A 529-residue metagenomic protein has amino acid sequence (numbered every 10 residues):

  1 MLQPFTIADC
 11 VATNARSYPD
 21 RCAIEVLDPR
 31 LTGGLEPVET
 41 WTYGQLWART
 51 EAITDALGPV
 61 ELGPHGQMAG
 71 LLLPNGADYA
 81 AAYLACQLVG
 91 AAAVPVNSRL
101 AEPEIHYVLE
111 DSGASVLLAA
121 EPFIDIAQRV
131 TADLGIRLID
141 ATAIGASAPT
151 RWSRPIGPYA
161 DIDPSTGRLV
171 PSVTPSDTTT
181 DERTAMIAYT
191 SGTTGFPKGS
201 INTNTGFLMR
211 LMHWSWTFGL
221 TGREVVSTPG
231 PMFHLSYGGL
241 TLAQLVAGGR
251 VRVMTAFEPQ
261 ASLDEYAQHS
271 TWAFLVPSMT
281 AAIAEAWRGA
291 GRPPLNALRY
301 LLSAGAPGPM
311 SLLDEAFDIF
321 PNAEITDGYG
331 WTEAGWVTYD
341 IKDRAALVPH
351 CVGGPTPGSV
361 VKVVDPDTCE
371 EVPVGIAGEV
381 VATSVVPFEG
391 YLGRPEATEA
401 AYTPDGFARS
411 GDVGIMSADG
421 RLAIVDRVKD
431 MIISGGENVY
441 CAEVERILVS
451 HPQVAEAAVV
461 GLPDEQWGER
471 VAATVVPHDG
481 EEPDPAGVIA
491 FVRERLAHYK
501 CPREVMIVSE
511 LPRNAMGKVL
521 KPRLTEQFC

Functional and structural regions predicted by a protein language model:
P4-F5, P19-C22, G157-Y189, F196 (+1 more regions): Conserved pre-ATP/AMP-binding loop-to-beta segment of ANL
D9, P59, L88-S165, D479-E481: Structural core segment of the AMP-binding/adenylate-forming
D20-G63, Q67-G76, A80-L84, A101-H106: Conserved AMP-binding/adenylate-forming core of the ANL superfamily
T40-G44, D177, A185-M209: Conserved AMP-binding A3 loop
D55, L100, L117-A119, S384 (+6 more regions): AMP-binding/adenylate-forming catalytic core of the ANL superfamily
L208-V225, F233-W272, A286: Conserved AMP-binding/adenylation subdomain of ANL enzymes
V246, T271-L275, A286-L347, V360: Gly/Ser/Thr-rich phosphate-binding loop
G354-G358, E370-A401, E437-V439: Conserved ATP/PPi-binding loop(s) of AMP-dependent carboxylate-activating enzymes
